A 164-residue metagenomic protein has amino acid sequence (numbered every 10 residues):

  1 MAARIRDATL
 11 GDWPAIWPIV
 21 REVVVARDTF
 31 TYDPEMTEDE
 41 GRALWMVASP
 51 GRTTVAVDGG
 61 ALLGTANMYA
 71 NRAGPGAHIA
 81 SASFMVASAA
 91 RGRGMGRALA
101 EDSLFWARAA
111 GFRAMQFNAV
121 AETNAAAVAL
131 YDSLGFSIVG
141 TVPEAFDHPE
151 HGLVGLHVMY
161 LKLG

Functional and structural regions predicted by a protein language model:
A2, F84, E150-G164: Terminal substrate-recognition subdomain of acyl/acetyltransferases
D7-G11, T29, D33-A89, A100-D102 (+2 more regions): Acetyl-CoA-dependent GNAT
I16, V20: Hydrophobic pocket/interface hotspot
V55, N67, S81-M85, Q116-A119 (+3 more regions): Conserved beta-strand segments that form the floor/walls of ligand-binding pockets within enzyme and binding domains
G76, Q116-V120, V128, D132 (+1 more regions): Conserved catalytic-core motifs of GNAT/GCN5-like acyltransferases
F84-A89, R93, A121-T123: Active-site acidic-Proline motif in GNAT/NAT acetyltransferases
G92-A109, V128-S133: Conserved acetyl-CoA-binding loop-helix of GNAT-fold acetyltransferases
A107-A119: Conserved GNAT acetyl-CoA-binding A-motif
